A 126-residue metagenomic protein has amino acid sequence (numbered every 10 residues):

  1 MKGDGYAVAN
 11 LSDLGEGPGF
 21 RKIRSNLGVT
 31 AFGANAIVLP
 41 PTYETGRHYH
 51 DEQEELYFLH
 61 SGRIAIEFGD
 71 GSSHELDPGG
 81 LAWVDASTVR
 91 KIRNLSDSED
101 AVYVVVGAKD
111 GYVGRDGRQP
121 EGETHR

Functional and structural regions predicted by a protein language model:
M1-F32, G46, G114-R126: A short, N-terminal "cap"/entry segment at the start of jelly-roll beta-barrel domains of the cupin/DSBH fold
R24-G33, T42-L56, D70: A short beta-loop-beta micro-motif enriched in histidine and acidic residues
A34-V38, L56, L81-W83, V105: Conserved hydrophobic/aromatic beta-strand scaffold that supports enzyme active sites
V38-P40, Y49-I66, A108: Short, conserved beta-strand element in jelly-roll/cupin
T45, I64, H74, R90: Glycine-centered loop/turn positions within well-structured domains that cap or flank conserved ligand/cofactor-binding
E52, S72, T88-V89, K109: A generic "binding-loop/recognition-motif" signal
D70-S87: Short acidic-glycine-tyrosine-enriched beta hairpin
K91-R126: Double-stranded beta-helix
